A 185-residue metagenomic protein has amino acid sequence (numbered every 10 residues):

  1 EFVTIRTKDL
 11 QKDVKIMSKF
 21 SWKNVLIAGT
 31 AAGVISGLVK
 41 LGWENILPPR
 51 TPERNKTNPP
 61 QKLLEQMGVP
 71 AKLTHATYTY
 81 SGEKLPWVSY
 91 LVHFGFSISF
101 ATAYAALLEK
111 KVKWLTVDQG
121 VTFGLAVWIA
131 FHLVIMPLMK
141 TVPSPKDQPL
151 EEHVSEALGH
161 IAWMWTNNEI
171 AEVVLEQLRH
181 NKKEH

Functional and structural regions predicted by a protein language model:
E1-H185: Short amphipathic, positively biased membrane-proximal segments that drive organelle/inner-membrane targeting
